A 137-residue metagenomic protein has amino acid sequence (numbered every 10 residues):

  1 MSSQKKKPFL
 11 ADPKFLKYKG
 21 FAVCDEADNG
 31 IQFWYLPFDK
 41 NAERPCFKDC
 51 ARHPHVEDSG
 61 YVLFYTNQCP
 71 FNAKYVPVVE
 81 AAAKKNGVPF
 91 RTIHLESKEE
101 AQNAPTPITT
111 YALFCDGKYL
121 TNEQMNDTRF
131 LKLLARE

Functional and structural regions predicted by a protein language model:
M1-P13: Conserved beta-strand-loop-alpha-helix junction that forms the acyl-donor binding cleft
Q4, G20-Y35: Conserved catalytic-core motifs of GNAT/GCN5-like acyltransferases
Y18-D25, K84-F90: Structural alpha-beta junctions
N29-H53: C-terminal "cap" of GNAT-fold acetyltransferases
D49-K85: Local sequence-structure signature of Cys/Sec-based thiol-disulfide redox active-site neighborhoods
V88-E100: Thiol-based oxidoreductase modules, predominantly thioredoxin-like and allied folds used for disulfide exchange
P105-F114: Structural micro-motif
C115-E137: Non-catalytic, surface beta->alpha helical segment in thiol-disulfide oxidoreductase systems
